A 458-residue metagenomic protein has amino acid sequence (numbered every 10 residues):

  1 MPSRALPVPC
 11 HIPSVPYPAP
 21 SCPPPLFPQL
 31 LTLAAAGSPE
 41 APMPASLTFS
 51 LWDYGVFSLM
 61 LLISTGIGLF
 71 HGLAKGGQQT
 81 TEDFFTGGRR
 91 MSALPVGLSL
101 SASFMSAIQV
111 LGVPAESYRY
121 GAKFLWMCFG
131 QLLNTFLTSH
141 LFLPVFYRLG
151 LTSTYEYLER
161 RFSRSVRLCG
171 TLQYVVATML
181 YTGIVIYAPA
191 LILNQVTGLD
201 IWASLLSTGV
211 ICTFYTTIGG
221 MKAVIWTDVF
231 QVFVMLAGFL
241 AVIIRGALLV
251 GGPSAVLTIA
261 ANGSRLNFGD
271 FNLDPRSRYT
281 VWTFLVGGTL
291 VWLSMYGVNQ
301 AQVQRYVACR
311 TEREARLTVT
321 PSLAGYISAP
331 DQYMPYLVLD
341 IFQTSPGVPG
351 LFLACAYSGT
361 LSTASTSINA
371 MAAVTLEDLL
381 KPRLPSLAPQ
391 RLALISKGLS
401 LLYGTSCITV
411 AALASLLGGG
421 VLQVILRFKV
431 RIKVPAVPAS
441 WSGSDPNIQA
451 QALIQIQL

Functional and structural regions predicted by a protein language model:
P2-R4, F27-W441, Q449, L453 (+1 more regions): Membrane-embedded helix-loop-helix hairpins and adjacent transmembrane boundary segments in multi-pass transporters
P7-C10, S14-Y17, S21, F27 (+1 more regions): Intrinsic disorder
